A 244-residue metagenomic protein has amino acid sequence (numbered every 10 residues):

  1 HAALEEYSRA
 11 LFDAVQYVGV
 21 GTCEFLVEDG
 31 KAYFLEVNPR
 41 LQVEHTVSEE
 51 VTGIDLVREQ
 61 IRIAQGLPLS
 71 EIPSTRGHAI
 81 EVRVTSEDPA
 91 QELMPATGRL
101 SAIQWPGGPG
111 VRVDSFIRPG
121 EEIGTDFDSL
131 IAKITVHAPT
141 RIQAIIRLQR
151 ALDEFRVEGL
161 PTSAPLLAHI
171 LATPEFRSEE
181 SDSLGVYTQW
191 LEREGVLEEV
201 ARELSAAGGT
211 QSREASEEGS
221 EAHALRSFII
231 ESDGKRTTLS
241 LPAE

Functional and structural regions predicted by a protein language model:
H1-Y17, P68: Conserved ATP-binding module of the ATP-grasp superfamily
S8, L26, T46-E244: Catalytic cores of soluble metabolic enzymes centered on carboxylation/carboxyl-transfer
Q16-Q42: Conserved metal-phosphate-binding beta-hairpin within the catalytic cores of diverse ATP-dependent phosphoryl-transfer
